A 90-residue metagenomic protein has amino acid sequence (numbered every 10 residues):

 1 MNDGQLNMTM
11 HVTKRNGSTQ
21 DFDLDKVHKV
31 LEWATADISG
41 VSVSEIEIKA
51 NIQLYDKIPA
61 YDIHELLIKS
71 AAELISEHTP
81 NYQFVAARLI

Functional and structural regions predicted by a protein language model:
M1-I90: Long, C-terminal-biased catalytic regions of enzyme "large/alpha" subunits
